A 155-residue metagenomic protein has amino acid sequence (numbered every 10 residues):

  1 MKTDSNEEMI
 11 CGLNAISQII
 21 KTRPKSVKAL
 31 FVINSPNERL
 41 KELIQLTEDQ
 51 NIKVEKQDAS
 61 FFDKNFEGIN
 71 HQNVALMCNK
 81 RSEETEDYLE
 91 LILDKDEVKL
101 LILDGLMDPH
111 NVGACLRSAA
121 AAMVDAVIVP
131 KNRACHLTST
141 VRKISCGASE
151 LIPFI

Functional and structural regions predicted by a protein language model:
M1-E90: N-terminal positively charged helical leader segments and presequences
S17-K25, V32, L93-I155: RNA substrate-binding interface of SAM-dependent RNA methyltransferases
